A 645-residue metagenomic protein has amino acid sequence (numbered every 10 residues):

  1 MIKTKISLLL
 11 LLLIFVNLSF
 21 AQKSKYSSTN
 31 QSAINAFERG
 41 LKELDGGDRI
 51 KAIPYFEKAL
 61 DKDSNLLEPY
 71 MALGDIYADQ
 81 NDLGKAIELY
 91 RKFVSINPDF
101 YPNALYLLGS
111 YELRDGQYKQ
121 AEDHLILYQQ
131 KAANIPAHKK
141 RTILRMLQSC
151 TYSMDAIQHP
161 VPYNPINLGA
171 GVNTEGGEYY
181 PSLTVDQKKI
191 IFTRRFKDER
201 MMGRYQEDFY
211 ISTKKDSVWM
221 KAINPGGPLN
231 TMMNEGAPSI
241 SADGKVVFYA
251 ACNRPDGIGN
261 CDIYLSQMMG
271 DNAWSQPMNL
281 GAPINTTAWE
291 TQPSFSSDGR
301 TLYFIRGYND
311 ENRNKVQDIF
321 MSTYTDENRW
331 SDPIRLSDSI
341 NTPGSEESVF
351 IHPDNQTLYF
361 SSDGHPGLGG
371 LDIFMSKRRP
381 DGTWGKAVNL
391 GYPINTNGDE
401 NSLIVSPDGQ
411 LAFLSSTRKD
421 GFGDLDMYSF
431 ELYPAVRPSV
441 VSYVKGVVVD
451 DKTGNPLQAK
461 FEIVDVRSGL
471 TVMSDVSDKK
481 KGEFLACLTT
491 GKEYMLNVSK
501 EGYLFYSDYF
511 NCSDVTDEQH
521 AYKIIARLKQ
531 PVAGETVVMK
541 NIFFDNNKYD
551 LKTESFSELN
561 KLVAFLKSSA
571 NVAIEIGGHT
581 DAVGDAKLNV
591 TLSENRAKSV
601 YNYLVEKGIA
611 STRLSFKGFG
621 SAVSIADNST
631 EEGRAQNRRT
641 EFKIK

Functional and structural regions predicted by a protein language model:
Q31-K62: Alpha-helical segment of the N-proximal tetratricopeptide repeat
I34, A72, D79, N97-Y101 (+7 more regions): Short, conserved micro-motifs composed of acidic
K58-D61, K92-I96, L127-Q130: Conserved structural position within tetratricopeptide repeats
S362, P366-G369, K567-S569, E575-K645: Periplasmic OmpA-like peptidoglycan-binding domain that tethers envelope proteins to the cell wall
R467-E483: Short, acidic Ser/Thr/Gly-rich low-complexity loop/linker segments typical of extracellular and cell-surface proteins
G482, K492-G502: A short, solvent-exposed beta-strand micro-motif common in secreted/extracellular proteins
V532-V572, T580-L588, T612: Short, solvent-exposed beta-strand/turn patches at coil↔beta or beta↔helix junctions that act as interaction loops
